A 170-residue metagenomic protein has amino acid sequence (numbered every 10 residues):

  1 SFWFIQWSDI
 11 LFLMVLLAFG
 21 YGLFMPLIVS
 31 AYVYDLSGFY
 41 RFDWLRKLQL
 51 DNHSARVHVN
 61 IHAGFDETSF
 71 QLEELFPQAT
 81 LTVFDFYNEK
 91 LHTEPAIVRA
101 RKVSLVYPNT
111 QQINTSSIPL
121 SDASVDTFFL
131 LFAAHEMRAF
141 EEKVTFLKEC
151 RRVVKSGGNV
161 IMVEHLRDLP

Functional and structural regions predicted by a protein language model:
S1-N52: Class I SAM-dependent methyltransferase Rossmann-like catalytic core, especially the SAM/SAH-binding loop
Q49-N52, F76, V154: A generic alpha-to-beta junction signature in SAM-dependent methyltransferases
V57-N60, G64-S117: Class I SAM-dependent methyltransferase SAM/SAH-binding core
N88-E89, H165-L169: Short "lid" loop at the C-terminus of a central beta-strand within the Rossmann-like core of SAM-dependent
T115-F128: A short acidic, Gly/Pro-enriched loop at the edge of an enzyme's catalytic core that lines a small-molecule cofactor
D126-E141: A short SAM/SAH-binding and catalytic strip from SAM-dependent methyltransferases
K143-S156: A short glycine-rich, Lys/Arg-flanked "PGG" loop and its adjoining helix->strand segment in the class I
G157-E164: Conserved beta-strand signature within the Rossmann-like core of class I S-adenosyl-L-methionine
